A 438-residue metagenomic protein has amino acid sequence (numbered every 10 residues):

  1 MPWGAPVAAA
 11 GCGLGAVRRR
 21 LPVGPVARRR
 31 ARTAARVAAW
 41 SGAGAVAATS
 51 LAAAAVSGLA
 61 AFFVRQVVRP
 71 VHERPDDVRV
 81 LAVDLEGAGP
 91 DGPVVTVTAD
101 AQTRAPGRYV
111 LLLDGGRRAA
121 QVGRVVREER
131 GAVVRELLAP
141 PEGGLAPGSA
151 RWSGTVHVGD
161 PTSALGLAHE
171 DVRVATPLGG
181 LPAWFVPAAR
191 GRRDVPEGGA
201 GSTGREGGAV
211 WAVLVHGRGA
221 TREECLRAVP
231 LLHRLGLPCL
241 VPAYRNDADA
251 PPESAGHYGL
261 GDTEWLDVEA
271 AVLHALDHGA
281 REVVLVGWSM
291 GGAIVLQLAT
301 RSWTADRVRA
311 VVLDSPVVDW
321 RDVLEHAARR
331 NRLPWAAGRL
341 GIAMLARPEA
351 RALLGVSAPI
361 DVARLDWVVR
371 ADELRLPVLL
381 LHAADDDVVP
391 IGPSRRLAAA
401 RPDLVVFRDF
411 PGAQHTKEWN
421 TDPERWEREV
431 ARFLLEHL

Functional and structural regions predicted by a protein language model:
M1-A164: N-terminal targeting or regulatory segments adjacent to alpha/beta-hydrolase or S9 domains
G144-G191: N-terminal cap/lid segment of alpha/beta-hydrolase-fold proteins
P177-V195, G204-P251: Short, surface-exposed "cap/lid" segments of acyl-processing enzymes
H257-H278, V284: Alpha/beta-hydrolase active-site loop
R301-D361: Hydrolase active-site cap/lid region
E373-R375, L380-H382, D386: Short beta-strand/loop motif that positions the catalytic acidic residue of the alpha/beta-hydrolase fold
A384-V389, T416-K417: Acidic catalytic loop of the alpha/beta-hydrolase fold
A413-E427: Catalytic histidine-centered segment of alpha/beta-hydrolase-like enzymes
